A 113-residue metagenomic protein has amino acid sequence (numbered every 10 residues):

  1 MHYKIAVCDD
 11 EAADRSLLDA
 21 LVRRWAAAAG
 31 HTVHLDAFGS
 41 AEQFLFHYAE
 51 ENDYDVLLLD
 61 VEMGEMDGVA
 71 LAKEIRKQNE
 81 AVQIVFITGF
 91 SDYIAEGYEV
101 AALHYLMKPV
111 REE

Functional and structural regions predicted by a protein language model:
M1, H31-V33, E80, A101: Residue-level signal for beta-strand positions within conserved beta-sheet cores that form or flank
H2-V22, L57: Conserved acidic segment of CheY-like receiver
D10, S40, G89: Cofactor-binding loop segments of dinucleotide-utilizing enzymes, especially the Rossmann-like FAD- and NAD(P)+-binding
S16-W25, F44-L45, A72: Short, well-ordered amphipathic alpha-helices
W25-A29, Q78: Solvent-exposed amphipathic alpha-helical surface segments
A28-S40, H47: Short hydrophobic/Thr-rich beta-strand motif most characteristic of the beta2 strand and flanking loop of CheY-like
F46-E113: CheY-like receiver
